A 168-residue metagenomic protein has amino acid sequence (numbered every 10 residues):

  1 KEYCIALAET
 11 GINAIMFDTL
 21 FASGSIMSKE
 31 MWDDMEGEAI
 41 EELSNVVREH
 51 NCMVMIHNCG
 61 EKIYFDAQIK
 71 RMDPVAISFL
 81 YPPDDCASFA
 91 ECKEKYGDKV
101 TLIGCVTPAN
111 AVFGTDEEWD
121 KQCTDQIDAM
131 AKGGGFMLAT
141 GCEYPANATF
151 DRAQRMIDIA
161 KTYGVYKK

Functional and structural regions predicted by a protein language model:
K1-K168: Active-site loop segments of alpha/beta catalytic cores
